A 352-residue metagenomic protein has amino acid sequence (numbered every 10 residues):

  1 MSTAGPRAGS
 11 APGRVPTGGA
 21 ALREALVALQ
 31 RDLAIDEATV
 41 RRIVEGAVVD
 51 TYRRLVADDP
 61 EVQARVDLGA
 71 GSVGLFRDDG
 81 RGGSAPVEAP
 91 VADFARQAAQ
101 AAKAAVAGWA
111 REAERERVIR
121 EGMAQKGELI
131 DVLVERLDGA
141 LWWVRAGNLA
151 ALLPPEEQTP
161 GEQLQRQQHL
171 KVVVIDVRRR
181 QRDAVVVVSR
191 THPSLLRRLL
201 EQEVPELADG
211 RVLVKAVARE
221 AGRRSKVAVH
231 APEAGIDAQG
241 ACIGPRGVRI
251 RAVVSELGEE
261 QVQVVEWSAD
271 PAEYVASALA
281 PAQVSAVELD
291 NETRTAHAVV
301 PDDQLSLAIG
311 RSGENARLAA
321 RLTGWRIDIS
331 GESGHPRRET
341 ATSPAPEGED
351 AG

Functional and structural regions predicted by a protein language model:
M1-G352: RNA-contacting regions in translation and RNA-metabolism proteins, encompassing KH/S1 modules where present
